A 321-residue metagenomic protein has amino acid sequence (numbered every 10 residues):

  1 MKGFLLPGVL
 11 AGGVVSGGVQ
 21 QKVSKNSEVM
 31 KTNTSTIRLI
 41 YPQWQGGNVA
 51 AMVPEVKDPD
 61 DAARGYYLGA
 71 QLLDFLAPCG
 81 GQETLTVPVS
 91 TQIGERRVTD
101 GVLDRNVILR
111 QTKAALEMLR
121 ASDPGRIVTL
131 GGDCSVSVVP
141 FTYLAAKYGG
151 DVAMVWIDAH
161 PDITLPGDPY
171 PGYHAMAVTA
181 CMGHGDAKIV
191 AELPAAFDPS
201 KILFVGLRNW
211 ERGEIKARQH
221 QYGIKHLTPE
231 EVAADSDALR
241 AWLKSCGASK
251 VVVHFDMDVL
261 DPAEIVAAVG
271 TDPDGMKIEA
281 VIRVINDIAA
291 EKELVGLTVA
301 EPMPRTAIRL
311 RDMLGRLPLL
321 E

Functional and structural regions predicted by a protein language model:
Q21: Cationic, low-complexity basic patches in intrinsically disordered or flexible, solvent-exposed regions
V29-V128, P140-G149, Q221-E321: Catalytic cores of soluble, metal-dependent hydrolases
R120, R126-I189, K292-V295: Active-site histidine-anchored catalytic micro-motif
G131-S137, N209-W210, M303-R305: Gly/Ser/Thr-rich loops at beta-strand to alpha-helix junctions that form or flank small-molecule/cofactor-binding
A159-I163, N209, M257-V259, P304: Short, glycine/acidic-enriched loop or turn micro-motifs at the edges of active sites
I163, G172-F197, L203-V205, W210-G213 (+1 more regions): Active-site glycine-rich loop that binds ribose-phosphate moieties when present
G167-T179, A217-H226, G270-D272: Short, surface-exposed, charged loop/turn segments at secondary-structure junctions
